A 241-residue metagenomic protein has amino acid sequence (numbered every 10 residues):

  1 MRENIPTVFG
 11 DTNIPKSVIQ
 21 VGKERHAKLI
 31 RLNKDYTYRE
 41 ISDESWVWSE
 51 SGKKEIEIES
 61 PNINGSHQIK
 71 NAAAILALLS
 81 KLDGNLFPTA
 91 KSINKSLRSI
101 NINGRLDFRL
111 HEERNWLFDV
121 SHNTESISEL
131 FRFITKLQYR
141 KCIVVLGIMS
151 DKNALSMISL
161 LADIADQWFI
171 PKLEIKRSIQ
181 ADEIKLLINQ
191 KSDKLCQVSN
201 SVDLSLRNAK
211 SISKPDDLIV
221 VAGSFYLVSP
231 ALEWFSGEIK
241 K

Functional and structural regions predicted by a protein language model:
M1-E57, A72, L76-K91: Acidic, Mg2+-coordinating active-site environments of NTP-dependent enzymes
V8, T12-I30, I41-E44, N115-F118 (+2 more regions): C-terminal helical cap/extension that packs against the catalytic core of soluble nucleotide-cofactor enzymes
P15, L227-S229: Short, active-site-adjacent cap segments at secondary-structure transitions
K34-T37, G147-M149, K172-R177: Short, acidic/turn-prone active-site loops that include or flank metal/cofactor- and phosphate-binding residues
G52-Q167: Nucleotide phosphate-binding/pyrophosphate-handling subdomain across enzymes that bind or process nucleotide phosphates
S224: Active-site-proximal loop/hinge segments that shape catalytic or ion-binding/gating pockets
